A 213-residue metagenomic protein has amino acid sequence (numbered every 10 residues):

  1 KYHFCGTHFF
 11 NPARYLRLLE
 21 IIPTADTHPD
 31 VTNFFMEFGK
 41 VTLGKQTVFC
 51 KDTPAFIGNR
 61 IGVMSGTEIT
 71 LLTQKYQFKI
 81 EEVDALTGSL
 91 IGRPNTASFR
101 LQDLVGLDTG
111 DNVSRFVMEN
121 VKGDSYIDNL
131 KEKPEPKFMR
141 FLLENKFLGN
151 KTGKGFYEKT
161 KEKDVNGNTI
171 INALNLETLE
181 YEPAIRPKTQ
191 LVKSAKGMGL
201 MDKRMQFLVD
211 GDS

Functional and structural regions predicted by a protein language model:
K1-S213: N-terminal glycine-rich phosphate-binding loop for ADP-containing cofactors
